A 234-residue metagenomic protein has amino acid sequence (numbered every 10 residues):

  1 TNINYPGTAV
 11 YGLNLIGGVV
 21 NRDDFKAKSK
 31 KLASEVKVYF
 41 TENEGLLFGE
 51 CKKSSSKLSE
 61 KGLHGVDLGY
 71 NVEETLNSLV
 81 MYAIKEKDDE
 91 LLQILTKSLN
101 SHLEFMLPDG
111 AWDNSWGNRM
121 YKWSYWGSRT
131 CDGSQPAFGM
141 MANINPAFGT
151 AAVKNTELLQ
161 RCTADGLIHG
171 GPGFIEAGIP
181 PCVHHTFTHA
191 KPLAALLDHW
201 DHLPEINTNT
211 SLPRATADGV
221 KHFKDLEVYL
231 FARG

Functional and structural regions predicted by a protein language model:
T1-L92, R119-R129: Aromatic-lined, polymer-binding surfaces characteristic of secreted/periplasmic polysaccharide-degrading enzymes
D89-Q93, K97, S101-G234: Extended polysaccharide-engagement surfaces of secreted carbohydrate-active enzymes
